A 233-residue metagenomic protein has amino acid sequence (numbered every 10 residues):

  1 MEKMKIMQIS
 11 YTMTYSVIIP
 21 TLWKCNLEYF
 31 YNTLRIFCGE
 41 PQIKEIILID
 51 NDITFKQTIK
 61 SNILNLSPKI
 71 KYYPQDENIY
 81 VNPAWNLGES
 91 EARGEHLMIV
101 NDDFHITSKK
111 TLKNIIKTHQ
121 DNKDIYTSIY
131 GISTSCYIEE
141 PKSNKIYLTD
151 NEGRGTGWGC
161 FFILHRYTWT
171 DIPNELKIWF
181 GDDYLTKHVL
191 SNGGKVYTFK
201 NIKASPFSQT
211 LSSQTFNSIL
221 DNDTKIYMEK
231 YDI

Functional and structural regions predicted by a protein language model:
Y15-N26: A conserved hydrophobic helix/loop-capping motif in glycosyltransferases and polysaccharide synthases
K24-C38: Short, well-formed alpha-helical segments that are part of the catalytic scaffolds of diverse glycosyltransferases
L34-P74: Acidic donor-binding segment of Leloir-type glycosyltransferases
Q75-A92: Glycine-rich, basic loop-to-helix element that forms the pyrophosphate-binding segment of sugar-nucleotide handling
L97: Short aromatic/hydrophobic "clamp" motif used to bind/position activated sugar donors
K109-N144: Conserved donor NDP-sugar-binding/catalytic core segment of glycosyltransferases
N144-L164: A recurrent flexible, glycine/aromatic-enriched loop bordering the glycosyltransferase active site that acts as
L176-I233: C-terminal catalytic/acceptor-binding lobe
